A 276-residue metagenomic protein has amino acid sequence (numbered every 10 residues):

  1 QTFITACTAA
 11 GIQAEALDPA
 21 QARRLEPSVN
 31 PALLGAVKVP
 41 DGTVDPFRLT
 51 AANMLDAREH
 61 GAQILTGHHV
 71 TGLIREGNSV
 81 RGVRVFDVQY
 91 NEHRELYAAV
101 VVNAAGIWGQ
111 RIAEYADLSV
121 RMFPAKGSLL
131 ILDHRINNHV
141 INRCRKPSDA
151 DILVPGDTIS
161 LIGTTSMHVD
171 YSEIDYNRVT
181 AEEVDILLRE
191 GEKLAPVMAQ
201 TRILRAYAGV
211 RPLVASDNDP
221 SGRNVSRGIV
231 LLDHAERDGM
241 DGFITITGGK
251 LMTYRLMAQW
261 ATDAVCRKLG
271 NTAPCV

Functional and structural regions predicted by a protein language model:
Q1-Q21, L25, D151: Dinucleotide-binding Rossmann-like beta1-alpha1 core, especially the glycine-rich loop that anchors the ADP
A9-I12, P27, E59-Q63, R75 (+2 more regions): Generic secondary-structure signature for well-ordered alpha-helical cores
D18, T66-H68, R205: Short loop/edge segments at beta-strand edges and connector loops that shape dinucleotide/nucleotide cofactor-binding
V29-L33, I74-G82, I136-N137, V225: A short, glycine/Asx- and small/polar-enriched loop/turn that sits immediately N-terminal to a beta-strand
A36-V100, R255-L256: Helical element adjacent to the flavin cofactor pocket in flavoenzyme catalytic cores
P46, D56, R111-E114, S119-S128 (+2 more regions): C-terminal catalytic lobe of FAD-dependent flavoproteins
A105-G106: Glycine-rich, N-terminal phosphate-binding loop of Rossmann-like dinucleotide-binding domains
